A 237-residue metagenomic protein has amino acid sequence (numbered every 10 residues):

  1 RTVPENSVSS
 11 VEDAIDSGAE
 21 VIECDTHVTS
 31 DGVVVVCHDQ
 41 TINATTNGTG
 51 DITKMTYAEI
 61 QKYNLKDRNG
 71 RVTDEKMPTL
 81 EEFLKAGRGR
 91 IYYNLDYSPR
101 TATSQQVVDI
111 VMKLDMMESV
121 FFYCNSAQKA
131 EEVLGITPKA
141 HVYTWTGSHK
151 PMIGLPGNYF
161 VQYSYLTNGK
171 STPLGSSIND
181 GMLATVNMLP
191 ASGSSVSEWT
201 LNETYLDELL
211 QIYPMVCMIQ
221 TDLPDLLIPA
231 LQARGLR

Functional and structural regions predicted by a protein language model:
R1-R237: Phosphate-group recognition and catalysis centered on beta-loop-alpha active-site segments
